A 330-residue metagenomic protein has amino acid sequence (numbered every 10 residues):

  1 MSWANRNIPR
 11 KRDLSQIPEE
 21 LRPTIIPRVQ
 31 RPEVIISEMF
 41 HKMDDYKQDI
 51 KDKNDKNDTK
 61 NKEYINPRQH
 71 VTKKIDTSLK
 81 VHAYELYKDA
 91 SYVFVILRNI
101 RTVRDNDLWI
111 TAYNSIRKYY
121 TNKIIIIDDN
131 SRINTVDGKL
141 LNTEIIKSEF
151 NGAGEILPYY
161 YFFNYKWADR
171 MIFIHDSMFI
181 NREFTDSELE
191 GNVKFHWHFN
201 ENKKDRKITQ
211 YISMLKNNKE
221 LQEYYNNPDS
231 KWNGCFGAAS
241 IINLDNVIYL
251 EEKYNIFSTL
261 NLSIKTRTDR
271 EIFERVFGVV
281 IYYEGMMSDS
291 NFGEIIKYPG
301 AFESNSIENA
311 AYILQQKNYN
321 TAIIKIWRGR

Functional and structural regions predicted by a protein language model:
M1, I8, P18, D52-D55 (+3 more regions): Generic low-polarity alpha-helical segments
M1-S2, S177: Short intrinsically disordered, low-complexity coil segments enriched in acidic
S2-L14, H70-V71: Short Lys/Arg-rich cationic patches that frequently serve as NLS/NoLS or arginine-rich RNA/DNA-binding motifs
A4-P9, P18-P23, I36: Short, aromatic- and cysteine-enriched interfacial helices/patches that mediate contacts at lipid membranes
D13, P32-M39: Intrinsically disordered, low-complexity serine/threonine-rich regulatory regions of eukaryotic proteins
E19, T24, R28-V29, E38 (+3 more regions): Intrinsically disordered, low-complexity segments used as extracellular stalks/linkers and nuclear/regulatory IDRs
N61-R330: ER/Golgi luminal nucleotide-sugar-dependent glycosyltransferases, focusing on the catalytic module
